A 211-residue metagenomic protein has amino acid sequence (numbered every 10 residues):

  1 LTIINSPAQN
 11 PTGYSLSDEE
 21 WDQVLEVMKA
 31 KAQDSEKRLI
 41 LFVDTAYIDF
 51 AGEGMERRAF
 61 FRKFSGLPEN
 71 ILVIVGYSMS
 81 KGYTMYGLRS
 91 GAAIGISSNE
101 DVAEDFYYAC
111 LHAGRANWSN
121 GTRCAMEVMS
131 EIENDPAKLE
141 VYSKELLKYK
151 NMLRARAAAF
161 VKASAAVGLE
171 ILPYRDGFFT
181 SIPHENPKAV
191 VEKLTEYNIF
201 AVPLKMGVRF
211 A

Functional and structural regions predicted by a protein language model:
L1-A211: PLP-dependent class I/II
